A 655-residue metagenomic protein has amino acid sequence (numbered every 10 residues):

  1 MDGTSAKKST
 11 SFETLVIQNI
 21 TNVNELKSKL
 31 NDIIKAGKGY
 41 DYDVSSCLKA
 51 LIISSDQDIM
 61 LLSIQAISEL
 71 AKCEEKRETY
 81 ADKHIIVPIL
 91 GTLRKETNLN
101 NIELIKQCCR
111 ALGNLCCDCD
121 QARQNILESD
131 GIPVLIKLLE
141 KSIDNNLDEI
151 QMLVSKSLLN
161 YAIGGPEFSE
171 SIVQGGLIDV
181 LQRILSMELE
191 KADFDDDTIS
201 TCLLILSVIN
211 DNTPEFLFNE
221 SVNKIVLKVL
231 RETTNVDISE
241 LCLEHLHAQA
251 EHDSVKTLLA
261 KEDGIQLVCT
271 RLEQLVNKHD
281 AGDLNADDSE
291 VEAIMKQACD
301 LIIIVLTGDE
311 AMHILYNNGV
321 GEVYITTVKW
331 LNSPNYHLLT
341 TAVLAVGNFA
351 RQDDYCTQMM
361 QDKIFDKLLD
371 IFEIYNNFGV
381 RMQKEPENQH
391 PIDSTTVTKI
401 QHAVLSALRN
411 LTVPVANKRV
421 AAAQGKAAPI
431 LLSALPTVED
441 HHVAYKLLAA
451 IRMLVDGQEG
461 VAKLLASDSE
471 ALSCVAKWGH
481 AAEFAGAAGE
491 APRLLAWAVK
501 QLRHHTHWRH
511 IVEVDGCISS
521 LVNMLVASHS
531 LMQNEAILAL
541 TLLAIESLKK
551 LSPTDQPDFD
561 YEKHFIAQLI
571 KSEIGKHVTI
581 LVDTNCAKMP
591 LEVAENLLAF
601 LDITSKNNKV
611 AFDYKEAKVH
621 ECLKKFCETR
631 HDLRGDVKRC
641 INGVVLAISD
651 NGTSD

Functional and structural regions predicted by a protein language model:
T10, L15-L62, S68-L90, N98-K106 (+18 more regions): Elongated alpha-helical scaffolds that mediate protein-protein interactions in large eukaryotic proteins, primarily
D43-S46, T97-E103, S142-E149, L185-T198 (+4 more regions): Acidic, Ser/Thr- and Gly/Pro-rich intrinsically disordered linkers and low-complexity segments that flank or connect
C47-K49, P88-R94, V134-L139, V180-L185 (+12 more regions): Buried hydrophobic core positions in alpha-solenoid tandem helical repeats
A50, S54-D58, K95, L99 (+12 more regions): Short coil/turn segments at helix-helix junctions and helix-capping linkers within large alpha-helical proteins
L62, Q107, N125, L153 (+25 more regions): Alpha-solenoid helical repeat scaffolds
A66-K72, T92, C108-C117, L138 (+16 more regions): Hydrophobic residues within the alpha-helices of tandem HEAT/HEAT-like
C299, I303, T326, V404-L405 (+4 more regions): Eukaryotic tandem repeat interaction scaffolds
K588-L598, I603-D655: C-terminal interaction modules of eukaryotic adaptor/scaffold proteins
